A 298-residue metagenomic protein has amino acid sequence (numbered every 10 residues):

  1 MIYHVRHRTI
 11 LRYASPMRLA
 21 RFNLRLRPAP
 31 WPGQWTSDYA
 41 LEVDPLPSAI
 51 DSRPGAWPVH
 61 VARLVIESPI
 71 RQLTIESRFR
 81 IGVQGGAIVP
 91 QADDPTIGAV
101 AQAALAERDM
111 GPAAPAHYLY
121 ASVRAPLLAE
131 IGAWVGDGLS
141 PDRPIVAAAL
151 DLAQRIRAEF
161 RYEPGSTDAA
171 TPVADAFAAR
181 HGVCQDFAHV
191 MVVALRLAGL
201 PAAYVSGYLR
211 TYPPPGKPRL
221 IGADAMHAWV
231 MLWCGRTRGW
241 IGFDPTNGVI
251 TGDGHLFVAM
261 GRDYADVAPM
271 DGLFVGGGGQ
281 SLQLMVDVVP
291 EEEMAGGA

Functional and structural regions predicted by a protein language model:
M1, H7, A20-F22, Y39 (+6 more regions): Structural beta-strand/beta-sheet cores of well-ordered domains, especially the beta-sheet scaffolds that support
M1-A106: Intrinsically disordered, low-complexity N-terminal segments that are enriched in acidic
T9, T167, T246: Ser/Thr-centric signal marking residues that sit in or immediately flank functional binding/regulatory motifs
Y13, A158, D168-A169, V173 (+3 more regions): Glycine-rich, flexible loop/turn motifs
R25-Q34, Y39-L41, N247-S281, V288-P290 (+1 more regions): Glycine-rich, small/acidic residue-mixed loop/short-helix segments
T96-G182, A198, R262-Y264, G279 (+1 more regions): Secondary-structure boundary elements
Q154, D186-G278: Hydrophobic/aromatic-rich core segments of domains that either
